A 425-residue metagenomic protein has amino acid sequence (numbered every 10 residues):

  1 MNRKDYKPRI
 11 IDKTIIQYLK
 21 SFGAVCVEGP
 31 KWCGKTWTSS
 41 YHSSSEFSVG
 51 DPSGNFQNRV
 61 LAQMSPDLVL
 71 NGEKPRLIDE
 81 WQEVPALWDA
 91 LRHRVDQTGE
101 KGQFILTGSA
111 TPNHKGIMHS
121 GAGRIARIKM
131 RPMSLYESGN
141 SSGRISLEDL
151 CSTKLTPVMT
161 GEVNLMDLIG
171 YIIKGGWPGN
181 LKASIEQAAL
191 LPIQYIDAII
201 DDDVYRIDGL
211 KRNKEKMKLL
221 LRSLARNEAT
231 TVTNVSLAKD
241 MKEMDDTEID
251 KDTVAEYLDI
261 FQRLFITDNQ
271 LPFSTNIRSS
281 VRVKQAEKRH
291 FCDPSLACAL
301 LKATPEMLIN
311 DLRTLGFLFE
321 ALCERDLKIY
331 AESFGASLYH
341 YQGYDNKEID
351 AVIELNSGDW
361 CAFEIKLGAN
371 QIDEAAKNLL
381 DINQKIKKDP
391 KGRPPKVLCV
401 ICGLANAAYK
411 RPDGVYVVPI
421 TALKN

Functional and structural regions predicted by a protein language model:
M1-I16: N-terminal pre-Walker A segment at the start of P-loop NTPase domains
K35: Conserved lysine of the Walker
T38: Hydrophobic positions on the alpha1 helix immediately C-terminal to the Walker A/P-loop
E46-P75: Short glycine-rich substrate-engagement loop in P-loop NTPases that contacts/grips substrate
W88-A110: Conserved catalytic/switch belt of AAA+ P-loop NTPases
K115-T230: Interdomain motor-coupling "hinge/lid" segment immediately C-terminal to the ATP-binding subdomain of NTP-driven enzymes
I185-D359: Accessory nucleic acid-recognition modules appended to NTPase machines
G403-N425: Domain-level recognition of nuclease-like catalytic cores that cleave nucleotide substrates
